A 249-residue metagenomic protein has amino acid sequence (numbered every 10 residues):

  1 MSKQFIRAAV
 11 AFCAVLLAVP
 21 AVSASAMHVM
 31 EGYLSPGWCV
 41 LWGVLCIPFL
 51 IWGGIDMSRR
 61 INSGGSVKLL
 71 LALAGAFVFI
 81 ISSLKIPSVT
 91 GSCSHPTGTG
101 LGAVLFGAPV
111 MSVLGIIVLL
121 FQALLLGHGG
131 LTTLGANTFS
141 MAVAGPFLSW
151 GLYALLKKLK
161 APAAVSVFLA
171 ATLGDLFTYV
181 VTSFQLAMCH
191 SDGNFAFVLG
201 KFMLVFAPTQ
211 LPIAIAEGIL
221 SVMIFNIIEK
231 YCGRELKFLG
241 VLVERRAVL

Functional and structural regions predicted by a protein language model:
M1-A24: N-terminal secretory/membrane targeting signals
A21-A24, S183-G193: Membrane-helix interface motif
S23-L101: Hydrophobic transmembrane alpha-helices
V40, K68-L73, S112-I116, G135 (+3 more regions): Hydrophobic alpha-helical transmembrane segments
W42-I51, A142-L152, I215-N226: Hydrophobic cores of alpha-helical transmembrane segments in multi-pass inner/ER membrane proteins, independent
S82-P146: Alpha-helical membrane segments and adjacent membrane-interface helices in multi-pass membrane proteins
S140-S183: Short helix-perturbing small/polar motifs within transmembrane alpha-helices
V165-L176, F195-L249: C-terminal transmembrane helix-loop-helix hairpin of multi-pass membrane proteins
